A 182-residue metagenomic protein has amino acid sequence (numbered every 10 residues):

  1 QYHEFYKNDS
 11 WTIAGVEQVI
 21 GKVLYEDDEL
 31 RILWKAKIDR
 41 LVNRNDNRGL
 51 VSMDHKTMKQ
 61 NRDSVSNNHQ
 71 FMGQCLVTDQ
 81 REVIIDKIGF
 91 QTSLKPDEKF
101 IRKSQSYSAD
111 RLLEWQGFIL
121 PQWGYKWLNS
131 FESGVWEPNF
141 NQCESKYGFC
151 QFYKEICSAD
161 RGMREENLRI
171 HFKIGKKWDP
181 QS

Functional and structural regions predicted by a protein language model:
Q1-D63, H69, R81-P96: Catalytic cores of nuclease domains that cleave nucleic-acid phosphodiester backbones
Y25, D46-N47, N61-V65, V77-S182: Metal-dependent nuclease catalytic regions and adjoining charged, substrate-binding loops involved in nucleic-acid end
I38, M72, G148: Residue-level detector of short, conserved catalytic/binding motifs and their immediate flanks
H69-V77: Short amphipathic alpha-helical face segments that pack within enzyme cores and frequently flank/anchor catalytic
